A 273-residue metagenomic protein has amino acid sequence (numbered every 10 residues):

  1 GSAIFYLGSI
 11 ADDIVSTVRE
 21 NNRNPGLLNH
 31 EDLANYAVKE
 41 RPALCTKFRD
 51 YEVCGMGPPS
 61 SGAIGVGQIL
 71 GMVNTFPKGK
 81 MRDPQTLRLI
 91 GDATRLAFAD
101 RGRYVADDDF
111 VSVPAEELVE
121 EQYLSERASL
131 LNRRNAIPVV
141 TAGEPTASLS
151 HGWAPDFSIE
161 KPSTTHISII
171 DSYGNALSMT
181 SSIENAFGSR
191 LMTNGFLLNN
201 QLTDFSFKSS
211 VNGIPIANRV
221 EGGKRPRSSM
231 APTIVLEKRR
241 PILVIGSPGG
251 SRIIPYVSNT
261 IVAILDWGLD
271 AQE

Functional and structural regions predicted by a protein language model:
G1-S60, A128-V139, G143, P155-D156 (+1 more regions): Accessory "access/gating" subregions that flank catalytic or transport cores
I4-L7, D12, V18, N74 (+1 more regions): Alpha-helical support elements that line or immediately flank enzyme active sites and cofactor-binding pockets
N24-N29, I170, N175-L243, I254 (+2 more regions): Active-site rim segments in enzyme catalytic domains, especially the processed small/beta chain of N-terminal
E40, K161-T164, S228-M230: Short, small/polar residue-rich loop motifs at catalytic or cofactor-binding pockets
C54-A63, T164-T165, S178-R190, S247-I254: Glycine-rich phosphate/pyrophosphate-binding beta-alpha loops
F76-S182: Internal maturation/activation junctions in enzymes
S129-N132, I264-E273: Compact, glycine/acidic-enriched structural inserts
